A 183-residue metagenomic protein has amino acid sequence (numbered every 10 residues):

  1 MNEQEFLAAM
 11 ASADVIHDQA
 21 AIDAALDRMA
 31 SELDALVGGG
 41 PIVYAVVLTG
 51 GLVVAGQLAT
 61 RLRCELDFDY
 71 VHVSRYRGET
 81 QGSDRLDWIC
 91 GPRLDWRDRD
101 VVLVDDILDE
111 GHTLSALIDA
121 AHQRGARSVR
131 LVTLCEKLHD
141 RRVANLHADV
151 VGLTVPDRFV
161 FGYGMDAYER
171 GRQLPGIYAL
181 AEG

Functional and structural regions predicted by a protein language model:
M1-G183: PRPP-associated nucleotide enzymes
